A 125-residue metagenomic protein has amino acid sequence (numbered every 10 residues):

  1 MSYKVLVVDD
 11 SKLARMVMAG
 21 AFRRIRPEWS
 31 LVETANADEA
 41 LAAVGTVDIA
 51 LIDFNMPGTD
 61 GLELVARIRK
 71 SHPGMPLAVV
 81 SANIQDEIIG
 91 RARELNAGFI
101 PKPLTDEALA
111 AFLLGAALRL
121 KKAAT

Functional and structural regions predicted by a protein language model:
K12-V32: Two-component/phosphorelay signaling modules centered on CheY-like receiver
E33-I49: Acidic, metal-coordinating helix/loop segments flanking the phosphotransfer/catalytic sites of two-component signaling
A35-N36, D60-E63: Acidic catalytic/metal-coordinating carboxylates
D53: Active-site residues of response regulator receiver
P57: The feature encodes the CheY-like receiver
L62-P73: Short amphipathic alpha-helix used as the core "switch/output" element in two-component signaling
E63, I84-I100, A111: Alpha4 helix (beta4-alpha4-beta5 surface) of REC/receiver domains from two-component response regulators
